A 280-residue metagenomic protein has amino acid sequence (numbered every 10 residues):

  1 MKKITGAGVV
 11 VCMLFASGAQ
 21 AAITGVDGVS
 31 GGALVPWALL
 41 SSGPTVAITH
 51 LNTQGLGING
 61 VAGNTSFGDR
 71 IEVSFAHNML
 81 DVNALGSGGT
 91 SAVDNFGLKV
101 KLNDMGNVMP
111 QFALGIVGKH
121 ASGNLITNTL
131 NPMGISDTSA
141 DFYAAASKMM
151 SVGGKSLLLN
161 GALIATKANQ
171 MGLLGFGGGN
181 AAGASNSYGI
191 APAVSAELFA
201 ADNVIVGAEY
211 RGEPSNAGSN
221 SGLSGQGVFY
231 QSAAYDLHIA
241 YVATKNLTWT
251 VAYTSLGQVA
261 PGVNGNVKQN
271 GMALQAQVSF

Functional and structural regions predicted by a protein language model:
M1-G28: Cleavable N-terminal export/targeting peptides
M1-K2, L98, V267: Generic cytosolic/nucleocytoplasmic N-terminal low-complexity/intrinsically disordered segments
A21-F142, S147-G153, A200-V204, E213-G227 (+4 more regions): Transmembrane beta-barrel domains of Gram-negative outer membranes and organellar outer membranes
S30-A33, M149-D236, V242-A243, F280: Outer-membrane beta-barrel transmembrane domain signature
A121-L125, L159, G265: Long, low-complexity, acidic Ser/Pro- and Gly-enriched intrinsically disordered regions in large eukaryotic
F229-F280: Predominantly the C-terminal beta-signal and adjacent terminal strand-loop region of outer-membrane beta-barrel
